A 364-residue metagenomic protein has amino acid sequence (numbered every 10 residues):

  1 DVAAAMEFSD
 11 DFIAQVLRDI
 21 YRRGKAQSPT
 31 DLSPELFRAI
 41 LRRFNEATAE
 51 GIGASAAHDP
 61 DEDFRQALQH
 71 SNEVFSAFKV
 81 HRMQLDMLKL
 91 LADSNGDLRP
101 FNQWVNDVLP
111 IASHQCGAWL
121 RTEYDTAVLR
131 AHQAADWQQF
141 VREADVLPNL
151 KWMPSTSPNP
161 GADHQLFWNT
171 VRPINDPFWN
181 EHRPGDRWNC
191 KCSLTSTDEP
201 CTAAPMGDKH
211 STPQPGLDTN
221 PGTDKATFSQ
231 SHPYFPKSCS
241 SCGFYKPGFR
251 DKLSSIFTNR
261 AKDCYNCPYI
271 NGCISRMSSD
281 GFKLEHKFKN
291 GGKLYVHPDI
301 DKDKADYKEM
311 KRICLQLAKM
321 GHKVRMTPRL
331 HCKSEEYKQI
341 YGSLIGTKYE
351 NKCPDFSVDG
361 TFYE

Functional and structural regions predicted by a protein language model:
D1-S113, T197-S279: N-terminal leader/targeting and assembly helices and adjacent pre-domain segments
V74-L150, Y295-K302: Active-site acidic/histidine clusters and adjacent loop/turn architecture that either coordinate catalytic ions
R82, W119, N159, R183-N189 (+3 more regions): Short, well-structured alpha-helical interface segments that form or flank functional binding sites
D86, E123, D163, R312-Q316: Amphipathic alpha-helical segments that form well-ordered structural scaffolds and often line/cohere around active
L91, V108, A112, W168 (+2 more regions): Hydrophobic, Leu/Ile/Phe/Ala-enriched alpha-helical segments that form helix-helix packing faces
A127-C201, G321-C332: Conserved short secondary-structure elements within globular domains
S275-E364: Catalytic toxin/effector domains delivered as secreted proteins or via bacterial secretion systems
